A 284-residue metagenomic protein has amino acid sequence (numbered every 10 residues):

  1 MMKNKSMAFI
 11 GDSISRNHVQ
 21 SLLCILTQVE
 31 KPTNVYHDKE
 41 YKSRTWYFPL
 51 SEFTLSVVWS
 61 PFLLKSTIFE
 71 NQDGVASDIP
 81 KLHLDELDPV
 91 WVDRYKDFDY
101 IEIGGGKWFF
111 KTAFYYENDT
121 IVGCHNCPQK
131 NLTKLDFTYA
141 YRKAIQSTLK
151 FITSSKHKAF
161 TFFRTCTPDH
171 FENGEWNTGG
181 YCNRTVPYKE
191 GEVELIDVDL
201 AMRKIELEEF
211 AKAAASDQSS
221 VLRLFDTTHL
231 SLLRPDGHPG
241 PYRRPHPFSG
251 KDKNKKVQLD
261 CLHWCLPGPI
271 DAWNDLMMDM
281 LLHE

Functional and structural regions predicted by a protein language model:
M1-E284: A compositional signature for long Ser/Thr(±Pro)-rich, low-complexity
